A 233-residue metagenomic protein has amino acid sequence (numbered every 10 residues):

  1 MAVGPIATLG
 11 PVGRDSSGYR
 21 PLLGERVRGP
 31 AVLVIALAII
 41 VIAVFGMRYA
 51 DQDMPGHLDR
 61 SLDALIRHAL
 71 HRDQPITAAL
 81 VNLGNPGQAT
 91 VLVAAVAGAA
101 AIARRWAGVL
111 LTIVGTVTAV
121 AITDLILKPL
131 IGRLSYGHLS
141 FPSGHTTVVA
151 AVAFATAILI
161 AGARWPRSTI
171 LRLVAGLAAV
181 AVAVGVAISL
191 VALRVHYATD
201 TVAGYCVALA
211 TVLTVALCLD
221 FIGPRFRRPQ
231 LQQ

Functional and structural regions predicted by a protein language model:
A2-Q88, K128-S135: N-terminal transmembrane-helix/juxtamembrane module of multi-pass inner/ER membrane proteins
R28-A36, V93-A119: Interfacial segments of alpha-helical transmembrane regions
P30-V34, T90, V109-V114, L173-V180 (+2 more regions): Hydrophobic alpha-helical transmembrane segments
I42-A43, V117-I126, V180-V191: Aromatic-anchored segments of alpha-helical transmembrane domains
A79-T90, F141-V149: Structural signature of hydrophobic alpha-helical transmembrane segments
V81-R104, I160: Hydrophobic alpha-helical transmembrane segments
V96, R133-P142, T146-Q233: Membrane-embedded catalytic cores of phosphoryl/pyrophosphoryl-handling enzymes
L110-S140: Hydrophobic alpha-helical transmembrane segments of integral membrane proteins
